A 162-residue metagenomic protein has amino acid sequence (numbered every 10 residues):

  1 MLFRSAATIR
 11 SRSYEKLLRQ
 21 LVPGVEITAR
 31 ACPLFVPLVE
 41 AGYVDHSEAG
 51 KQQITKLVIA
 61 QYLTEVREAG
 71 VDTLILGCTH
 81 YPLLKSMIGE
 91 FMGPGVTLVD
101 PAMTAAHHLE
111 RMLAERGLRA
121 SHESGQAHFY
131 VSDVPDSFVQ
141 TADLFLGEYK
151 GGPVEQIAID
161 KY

Functional and structural regions predicted by a protein language model:
F3-Y162: Non-catalytic structural scaffold of enzyme domains
